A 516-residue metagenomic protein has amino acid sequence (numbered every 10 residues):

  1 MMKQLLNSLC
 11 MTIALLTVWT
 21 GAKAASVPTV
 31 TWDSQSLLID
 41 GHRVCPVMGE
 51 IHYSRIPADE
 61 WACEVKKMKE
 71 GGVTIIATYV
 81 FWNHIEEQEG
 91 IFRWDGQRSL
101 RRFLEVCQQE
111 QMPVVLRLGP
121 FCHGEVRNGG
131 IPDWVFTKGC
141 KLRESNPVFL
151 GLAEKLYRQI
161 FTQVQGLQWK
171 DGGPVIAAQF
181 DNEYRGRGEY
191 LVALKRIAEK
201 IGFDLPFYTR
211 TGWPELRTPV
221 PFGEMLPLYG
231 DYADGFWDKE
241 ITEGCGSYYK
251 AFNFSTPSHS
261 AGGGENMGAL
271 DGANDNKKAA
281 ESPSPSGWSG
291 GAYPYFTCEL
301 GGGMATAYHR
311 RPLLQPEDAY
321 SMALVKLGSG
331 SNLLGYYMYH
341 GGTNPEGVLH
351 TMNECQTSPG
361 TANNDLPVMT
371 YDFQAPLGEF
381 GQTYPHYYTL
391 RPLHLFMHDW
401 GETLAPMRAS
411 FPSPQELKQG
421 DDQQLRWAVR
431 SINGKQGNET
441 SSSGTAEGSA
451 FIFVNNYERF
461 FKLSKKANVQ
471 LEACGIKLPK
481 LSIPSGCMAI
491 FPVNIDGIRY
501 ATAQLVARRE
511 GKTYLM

Functional and structural regions predicted by a protein language model:
M1-C10: Bacterial N-terminal signal peptides that target proteins for export
L15-K23: C-terminal segment of classical bacterial N-terminal signal peptides
A24-I75, E105: N-terminal carbohydrate-binding accessory modules
V47-H52, A77-Y79, V115-G119, Q179-D181 (+4 more regions): A cross-family glycoside hydrolase active-site/sugar-binding cleft signature
Y53-D59, I85-E86, G90-D95, Y184-G188 (+2 more regions): Acidic-and-aromatic substrate-binding clefts and catalytic sites of carbohydrate-active enzymes
W61-R127, E199: Aromatic-lined substrate-binding rim segments of carbohydrate-active enzymes
Q109-V115, C122-G272, E281-T306, G328-S331: Active-site region of glycoside hydrolase catalytic domains
K138, F149-Q163, D171-Q179, G188-K195 (+5 more regions): Carbohydrate-binding surfaces of carbohydrate-active enzymes
